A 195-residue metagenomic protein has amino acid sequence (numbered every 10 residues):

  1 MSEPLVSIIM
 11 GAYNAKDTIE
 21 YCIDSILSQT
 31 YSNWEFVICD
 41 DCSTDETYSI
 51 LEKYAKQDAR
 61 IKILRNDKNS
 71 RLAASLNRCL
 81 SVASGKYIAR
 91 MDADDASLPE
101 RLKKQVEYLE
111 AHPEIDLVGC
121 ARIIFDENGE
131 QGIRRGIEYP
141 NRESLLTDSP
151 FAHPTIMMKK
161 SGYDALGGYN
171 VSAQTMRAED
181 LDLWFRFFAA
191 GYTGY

Functional and structural regions predicted by a protein language model:
M1-L27: N-proximal low-complexity "stem/linker" segments adjacent to membrane-targeting elements
E3-V6, L27-I38, E46, D58-K62: Short loop->beta transition adjacent to catalytic acidic/histidine clusters or analogous donor-positioning motifs
D17-E20, D45-K53, A96, E100: Acidic helix N-cap motif at the loop->helix transition within catalytic regions of sugar-transfer enzymes
S25, D40-S49, K68, D92: A conserved acidic beta->alpha catalytic loop
N66-A83, K104: Glycine-rich, basic loop-to-helix element that forms the pyrophosphate-binding segment of sugar-nucleotide handling
S81, Y139-Y195: Conserved nucleotide-sugar donor-binding catalytic segment
I88: Short aromatic/hydrophobic "clamp" motif used to bind/position activated sugar donors
E100-G132: Conserved donor NDP-sugar-binding/catalytic core segment of glycosyltransferases
